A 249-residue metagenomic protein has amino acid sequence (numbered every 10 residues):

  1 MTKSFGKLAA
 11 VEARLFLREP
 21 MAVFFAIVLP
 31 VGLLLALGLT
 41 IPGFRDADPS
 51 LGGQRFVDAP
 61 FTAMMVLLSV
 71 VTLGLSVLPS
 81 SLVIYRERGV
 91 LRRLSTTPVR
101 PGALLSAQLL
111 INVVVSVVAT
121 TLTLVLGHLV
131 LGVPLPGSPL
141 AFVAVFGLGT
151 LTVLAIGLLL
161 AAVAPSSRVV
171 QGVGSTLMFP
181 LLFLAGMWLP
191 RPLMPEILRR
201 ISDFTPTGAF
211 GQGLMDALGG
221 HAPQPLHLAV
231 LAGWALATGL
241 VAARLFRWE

Functional and structural regions predicted by a protein language model:
T2-L17, L214: A short amphipathic helical element positioned immediately N-terminal to and/or at the very start of a transmembrane
L17-R45, A59-V77, V118, L177-F183 (+1 more regions): Hydrophobic alpha-helical transmembrane segments of multi-pass membrane transport/permease proteins
V28-L29, L35-F44, A161-F204, G208: Transmembrane helix segments
L37-D46, P79, G127-L135, A164-P165 (+3 more regions): Short helix-capping/hinge motifs at transmembrane helix termini and TM-loop junctions
G52-R55, P134, G186-A237: Membrane-interfacial helix-loop-helix junctions in multi-pass membrane proteins
G74-V99: Transmembrane helix boundary and interhelical loop/hinge segments in multi-pass membrane proteins
R93-G102, V163, P206: Short helix-to-coil transition segments within interhelical loops that connect adjacent transmembrane helices
P101-G174, F179, A222-A232, G239: Alpha-helical transmembrane segments and their short interhelical loops
